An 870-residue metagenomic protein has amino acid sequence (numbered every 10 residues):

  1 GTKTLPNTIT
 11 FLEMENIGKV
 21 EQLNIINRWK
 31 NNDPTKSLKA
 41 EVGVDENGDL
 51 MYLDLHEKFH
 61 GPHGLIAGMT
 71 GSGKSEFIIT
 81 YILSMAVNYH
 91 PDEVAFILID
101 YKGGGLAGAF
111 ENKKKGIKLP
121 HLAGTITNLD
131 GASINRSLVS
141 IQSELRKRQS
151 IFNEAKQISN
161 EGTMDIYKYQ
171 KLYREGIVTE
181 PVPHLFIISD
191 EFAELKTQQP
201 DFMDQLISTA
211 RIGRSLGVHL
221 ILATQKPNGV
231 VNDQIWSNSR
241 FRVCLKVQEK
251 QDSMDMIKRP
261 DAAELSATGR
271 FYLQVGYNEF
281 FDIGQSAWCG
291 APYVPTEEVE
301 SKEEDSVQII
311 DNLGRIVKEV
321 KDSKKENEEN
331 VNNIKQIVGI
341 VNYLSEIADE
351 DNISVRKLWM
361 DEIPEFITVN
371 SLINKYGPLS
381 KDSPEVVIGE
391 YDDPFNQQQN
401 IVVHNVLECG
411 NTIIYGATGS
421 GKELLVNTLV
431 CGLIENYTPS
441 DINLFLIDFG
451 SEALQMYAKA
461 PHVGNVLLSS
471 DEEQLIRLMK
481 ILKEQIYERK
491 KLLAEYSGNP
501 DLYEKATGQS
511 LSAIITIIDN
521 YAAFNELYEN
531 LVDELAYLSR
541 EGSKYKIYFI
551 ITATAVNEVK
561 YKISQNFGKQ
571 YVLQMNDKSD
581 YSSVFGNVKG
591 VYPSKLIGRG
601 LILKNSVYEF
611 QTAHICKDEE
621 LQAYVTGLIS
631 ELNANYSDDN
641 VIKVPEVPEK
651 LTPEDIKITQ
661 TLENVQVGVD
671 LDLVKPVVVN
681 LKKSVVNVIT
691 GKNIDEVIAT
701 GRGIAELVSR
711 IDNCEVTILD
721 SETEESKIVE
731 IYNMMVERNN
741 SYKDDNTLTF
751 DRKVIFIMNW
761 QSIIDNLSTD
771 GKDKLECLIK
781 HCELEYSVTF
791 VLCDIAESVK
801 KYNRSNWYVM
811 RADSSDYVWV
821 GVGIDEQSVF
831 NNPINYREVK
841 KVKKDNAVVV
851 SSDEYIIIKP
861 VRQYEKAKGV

Functional and structural regions predicted by a protein language model:
G1-H56, V231-E390, K560-L671, P676-V678 (+1 more regions): Phosphate-binding and hydrolysis-coupling loops of NTP-dependent motor/remodeling domains
T2-M14, Q157-V178, L358-F366, G498-I514 (+1 more regions): Amphipathic alpha-helical surface "interface" segments used for docking/oligomerization or membrane association within
L23-T163, E175-Q251, E264, N374-N499 (+5 more regions): P-loop NTPase catalytic phosphate-binding loop
